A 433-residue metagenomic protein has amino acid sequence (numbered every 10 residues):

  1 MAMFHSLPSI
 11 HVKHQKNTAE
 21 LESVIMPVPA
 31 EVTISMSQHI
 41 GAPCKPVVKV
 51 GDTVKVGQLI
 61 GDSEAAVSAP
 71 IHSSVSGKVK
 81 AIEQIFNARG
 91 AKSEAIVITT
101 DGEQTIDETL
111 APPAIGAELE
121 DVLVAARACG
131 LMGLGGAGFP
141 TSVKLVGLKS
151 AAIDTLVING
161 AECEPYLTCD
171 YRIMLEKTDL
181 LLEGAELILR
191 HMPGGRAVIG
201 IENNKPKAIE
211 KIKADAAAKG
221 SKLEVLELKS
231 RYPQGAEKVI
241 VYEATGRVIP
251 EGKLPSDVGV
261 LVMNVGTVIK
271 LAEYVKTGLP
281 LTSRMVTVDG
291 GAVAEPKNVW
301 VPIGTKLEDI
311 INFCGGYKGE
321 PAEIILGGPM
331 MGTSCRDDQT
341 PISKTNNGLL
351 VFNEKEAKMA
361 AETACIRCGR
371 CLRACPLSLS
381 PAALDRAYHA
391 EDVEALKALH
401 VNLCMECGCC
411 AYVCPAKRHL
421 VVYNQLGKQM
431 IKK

Functional and structural regions predicted by a protein language model:
M1-V47, V97: N-terminal, Lys/Arg-enriched amphipathic/low-complexity engagement segments that precede the first folded domain
K49-D62, A81: Short, well-structured beta-strand-loop connectors
G77-V79: Conserved hydrophobic positions within beta-strands
A81, F86-F139, V146-A151, P206: Acidic low-complexity segments
I115, D121, R172-G220: Internal alpha/beta scaffold segment
G133, L156-D170, A292: Gly-rich Lys/Arg/Thr-decorated short loops/hinges at beta-loop-alpha junctions or inter-strand turns that position
G194-L307, F313-K318, G328: Hydrophobic alpha-helical positions that pack around
N347-E362, L372, P376-K433: Ferredoxin-type iron-sulfur electron-transfer modules in oxidoreductases and energy-metabolism complexes
